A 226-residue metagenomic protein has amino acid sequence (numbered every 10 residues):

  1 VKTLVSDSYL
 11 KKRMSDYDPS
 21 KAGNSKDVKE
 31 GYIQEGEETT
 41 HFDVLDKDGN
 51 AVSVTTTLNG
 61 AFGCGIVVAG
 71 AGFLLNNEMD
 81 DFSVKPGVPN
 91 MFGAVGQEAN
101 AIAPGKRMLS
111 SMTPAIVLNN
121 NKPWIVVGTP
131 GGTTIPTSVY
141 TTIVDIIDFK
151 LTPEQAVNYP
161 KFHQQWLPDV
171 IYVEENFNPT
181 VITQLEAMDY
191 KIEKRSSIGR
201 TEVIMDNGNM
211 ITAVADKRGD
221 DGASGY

Functional and structural regions predicted by a protein language model:
V1-L58, G70-A71, E78, P86-P89 (+2 more regions): Internal maturation/activation junctions in enzymes
G31-E35, N100-M108, E193-S196: Short Gly/Pro-enriched turn/cap motifs at secondary-structure boundaries
E37-F42, A51, S110-A115, R200-T201: Short glycine-rich loop/turn motifs
D46, V117-L118, W124: Extended hydrophobic
A51-N119, F149, P153: Active-site rim segments in enzyme catalytic domains, especially the processed small/beta chain of N-terminal
K85, K106, V139, D148-S196: Extended C-terminal subregions enriched in glycine
T129-L151: Alpha-helical support elements that line or immediately flank enzyme active sites and cofactor-binding pockets
